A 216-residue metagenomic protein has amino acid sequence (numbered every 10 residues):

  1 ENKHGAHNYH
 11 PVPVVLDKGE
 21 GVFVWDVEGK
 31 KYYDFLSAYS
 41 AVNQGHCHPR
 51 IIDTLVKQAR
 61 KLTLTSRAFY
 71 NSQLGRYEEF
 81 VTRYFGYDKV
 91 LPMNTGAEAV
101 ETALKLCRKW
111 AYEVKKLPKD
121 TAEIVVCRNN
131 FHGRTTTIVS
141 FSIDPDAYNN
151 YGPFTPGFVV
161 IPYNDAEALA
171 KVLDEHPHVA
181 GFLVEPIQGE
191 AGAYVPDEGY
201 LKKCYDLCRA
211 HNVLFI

Functional and structural regions predicted by a protein language model:
E1-G19, A38, A68: Active-site-adjacent loop/helix segments that line or gate small-molecule/cofactor pockets in enzymes
D26-V27: Short, acidic, Ser/Thr-enriched surface-loop or helix-capping motifs
K30, G181, V213-I216: Hydrophobic "anchor" residues on beta-strands that sit immediately upstream of conserved functional sites
K30-Y32, S37-A68, S72, E78-N94: Glycine-rich phosphate-binding segment of PLP-dependent enzymes
T63, T135, E190-G192: A short acidic, helix-capping loop that chelates divalent metal ions and anchors anionic groups
E78-G181, G199-K202: PLP-dependent aspartate aminotransferase-fold enzymes
V179-A193: Short acidic, glycine-rich surface-loop motifs adjacent to enzyme active sites
Y194-I216: Catalytic PLP-binding core of fold-type I/II PLP enzymes
